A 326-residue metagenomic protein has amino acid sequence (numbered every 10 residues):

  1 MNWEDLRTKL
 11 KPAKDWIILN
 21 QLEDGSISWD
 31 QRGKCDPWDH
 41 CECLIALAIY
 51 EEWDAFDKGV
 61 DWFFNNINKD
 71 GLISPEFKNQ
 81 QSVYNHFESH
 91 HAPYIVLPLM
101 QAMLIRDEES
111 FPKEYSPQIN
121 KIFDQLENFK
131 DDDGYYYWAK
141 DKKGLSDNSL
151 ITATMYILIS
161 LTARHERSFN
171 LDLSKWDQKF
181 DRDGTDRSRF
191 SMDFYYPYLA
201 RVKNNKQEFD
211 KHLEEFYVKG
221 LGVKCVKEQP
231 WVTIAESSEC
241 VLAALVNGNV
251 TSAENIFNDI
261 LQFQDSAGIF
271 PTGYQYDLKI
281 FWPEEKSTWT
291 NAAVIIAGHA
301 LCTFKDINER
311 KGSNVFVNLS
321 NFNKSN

Functional and structural regions predicted by a protein language model:
M1-W3, C41-A55, P93-F111, M155-S168 (+3 more regions): Well-ordered alpha-helical scaffold segments within catalytic/enzyme domains
M1-W38, A46-S74, N120, E127 (+2 more regions): Low-complexity, Ser/Thr/Pro/Gly-enriched N-terminal "stalk/linker" regions
E4-D5, Q31, C35, V83 (+8 more regions): Structural signature of alpha-solenoid helical repeat scaffolds
R7-I18, C41-L44, W53-F64, P93-V96 (+7 more regions): Hydrophobic core segments within long, regular secondary-structure runs in both alpha- and beta-rich folds
P12, K113-S238: Extended ligand-binding clefts on enzyme/binding-domain cores
R32, K206-F209, V226-E236, L242-N326: CBM-like carbohydrate-recognition segments
E51-R106, S110-F111, P117-K130, N258-E285: Helix-terminus loop motifs that line ligand-binding clefts
F64-P75, D124-N128, K175-D181, Y217-E228 (+2 more regions): Short, mixed-charge aromatic SLiMs
